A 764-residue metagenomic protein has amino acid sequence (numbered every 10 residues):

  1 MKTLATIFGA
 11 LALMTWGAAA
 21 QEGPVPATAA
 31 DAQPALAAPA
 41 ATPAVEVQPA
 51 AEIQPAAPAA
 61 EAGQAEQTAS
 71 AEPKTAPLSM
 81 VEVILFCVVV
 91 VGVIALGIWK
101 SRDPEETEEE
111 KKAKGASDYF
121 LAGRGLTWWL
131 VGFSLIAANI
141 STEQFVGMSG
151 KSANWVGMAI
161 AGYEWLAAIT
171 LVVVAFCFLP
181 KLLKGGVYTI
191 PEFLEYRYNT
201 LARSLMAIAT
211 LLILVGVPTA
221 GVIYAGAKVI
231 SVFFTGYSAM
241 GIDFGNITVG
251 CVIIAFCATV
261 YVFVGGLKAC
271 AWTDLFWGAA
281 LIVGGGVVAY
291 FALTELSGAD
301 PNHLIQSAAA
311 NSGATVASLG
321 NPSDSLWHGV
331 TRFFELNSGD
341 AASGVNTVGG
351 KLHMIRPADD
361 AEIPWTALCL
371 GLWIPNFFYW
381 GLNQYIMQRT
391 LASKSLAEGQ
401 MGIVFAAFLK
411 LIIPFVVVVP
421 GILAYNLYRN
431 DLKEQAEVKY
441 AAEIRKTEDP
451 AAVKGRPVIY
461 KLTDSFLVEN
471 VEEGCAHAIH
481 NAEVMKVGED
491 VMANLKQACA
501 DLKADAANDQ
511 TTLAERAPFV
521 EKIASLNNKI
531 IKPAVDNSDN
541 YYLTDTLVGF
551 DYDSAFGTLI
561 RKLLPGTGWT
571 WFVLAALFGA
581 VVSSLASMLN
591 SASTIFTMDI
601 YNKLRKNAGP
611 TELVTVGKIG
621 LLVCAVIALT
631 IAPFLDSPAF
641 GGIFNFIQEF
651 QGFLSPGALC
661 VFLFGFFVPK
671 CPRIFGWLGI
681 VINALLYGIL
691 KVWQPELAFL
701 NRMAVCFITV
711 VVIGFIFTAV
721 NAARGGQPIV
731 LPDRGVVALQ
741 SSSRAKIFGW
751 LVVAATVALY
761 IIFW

Functional and structural regions predicted by a protein language model:
L4, Q21-T28, P39, P43 (+2 more regions): Membrane-embedded helix-loop-helix hairpins and adjacent transmembrane boundary segments in multi-pass transporters
T6-T15: Bacterial N-terminal signal peptides
W16-A20: Sec/Tat signal peptide C-region and signal peptidase I cleavage site
D31: Conserved active-site loop/cleft motifs that coordinate metal ions or position small ligands
